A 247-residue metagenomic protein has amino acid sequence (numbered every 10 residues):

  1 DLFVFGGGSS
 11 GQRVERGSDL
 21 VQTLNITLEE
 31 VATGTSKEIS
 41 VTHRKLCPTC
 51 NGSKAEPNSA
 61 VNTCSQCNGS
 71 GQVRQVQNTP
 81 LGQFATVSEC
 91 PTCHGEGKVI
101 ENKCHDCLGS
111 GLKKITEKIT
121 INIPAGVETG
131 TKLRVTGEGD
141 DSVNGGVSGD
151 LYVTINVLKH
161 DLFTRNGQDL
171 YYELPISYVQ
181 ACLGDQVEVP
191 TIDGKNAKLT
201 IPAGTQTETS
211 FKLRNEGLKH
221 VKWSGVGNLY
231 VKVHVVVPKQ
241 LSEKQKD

Functional and structural regions predicted by a protein language model:
D1-D106, R134, D141-S148, Y152 (+1 more regions): Post-J-domain flank of DnaJ/Hsp40 co-chaperones
R13-S36, K98-D247: Charged, often glycine-enriched C-terminal and inter-domain segments that act as flexible interaction/assembly
